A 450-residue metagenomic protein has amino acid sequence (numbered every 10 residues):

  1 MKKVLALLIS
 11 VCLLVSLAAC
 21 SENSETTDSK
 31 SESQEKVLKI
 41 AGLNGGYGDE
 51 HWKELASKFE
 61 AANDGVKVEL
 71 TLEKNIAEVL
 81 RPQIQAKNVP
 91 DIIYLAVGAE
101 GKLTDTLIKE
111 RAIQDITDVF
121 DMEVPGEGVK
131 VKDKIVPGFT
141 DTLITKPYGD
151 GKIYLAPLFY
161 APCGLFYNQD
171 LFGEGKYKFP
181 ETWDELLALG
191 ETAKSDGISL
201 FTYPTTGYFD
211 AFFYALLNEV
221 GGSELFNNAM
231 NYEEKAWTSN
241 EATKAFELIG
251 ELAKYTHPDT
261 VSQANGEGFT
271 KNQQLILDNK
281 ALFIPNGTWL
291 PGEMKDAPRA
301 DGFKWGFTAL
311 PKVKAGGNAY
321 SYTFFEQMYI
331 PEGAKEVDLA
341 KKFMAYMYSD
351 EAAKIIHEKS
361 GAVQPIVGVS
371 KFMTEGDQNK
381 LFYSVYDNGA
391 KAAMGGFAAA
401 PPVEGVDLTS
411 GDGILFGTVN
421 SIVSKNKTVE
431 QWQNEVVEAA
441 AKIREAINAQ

Functional and structural regions predicted by a protein language model:
A6, C20-E110, M122, G126-D133 (+9 more regions): Conserved N-terminal structural module of periplasmic/extracytoplasmic solute-binding proteins
E50-H51, K58, D115, W289-D296 (+4 more regions): Mature extracytoplasmic/periplasmic domains
A56, E60, D105, F212-A215 (+2 more regions): Extracytoplasmic/periplasmic substrate-binding proteins
E69, S321-Y322, S370, Y383-E445: C-terminal capping/gating helix-and-loop segments adjacent to ligand/active sites or protein-protein/ligand interfaces
Q83, D115-G138, G221-K244, D296-R299 (+2 more regions): Short, solvent-exposed loop/beta-turn-alpha elements that line the ligand-binding surface or hinge of extracytoplasmic
E100-C163, K178, L187: Hinge/lid segment of periplasmic solute-binding proteins
T145-L158, C163, L187-K235, N272 (+1 more regions): Extracytoplasmic/periplasmic solute-binding protein
G190-A193, N231-Q263: Glycine-centered hinge/linker elements that transmit conformational signals in sensory and ligand-binding systems
